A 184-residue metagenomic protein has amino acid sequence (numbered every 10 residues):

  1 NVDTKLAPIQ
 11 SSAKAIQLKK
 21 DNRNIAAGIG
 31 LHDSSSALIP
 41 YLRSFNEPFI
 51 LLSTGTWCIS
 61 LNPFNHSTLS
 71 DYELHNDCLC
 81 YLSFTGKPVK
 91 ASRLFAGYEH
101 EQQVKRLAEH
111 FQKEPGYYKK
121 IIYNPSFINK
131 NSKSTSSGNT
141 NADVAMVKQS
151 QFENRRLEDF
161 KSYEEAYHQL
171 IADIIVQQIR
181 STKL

Functional and structural regions predicted by a protein language model:
N1-H32: Gly/Ser/Thr-rich active-site cleft segment
K20-L184: Active-site core segments that coordinate phosphate-bearing ligands/cofactors across diverse enzyme families
